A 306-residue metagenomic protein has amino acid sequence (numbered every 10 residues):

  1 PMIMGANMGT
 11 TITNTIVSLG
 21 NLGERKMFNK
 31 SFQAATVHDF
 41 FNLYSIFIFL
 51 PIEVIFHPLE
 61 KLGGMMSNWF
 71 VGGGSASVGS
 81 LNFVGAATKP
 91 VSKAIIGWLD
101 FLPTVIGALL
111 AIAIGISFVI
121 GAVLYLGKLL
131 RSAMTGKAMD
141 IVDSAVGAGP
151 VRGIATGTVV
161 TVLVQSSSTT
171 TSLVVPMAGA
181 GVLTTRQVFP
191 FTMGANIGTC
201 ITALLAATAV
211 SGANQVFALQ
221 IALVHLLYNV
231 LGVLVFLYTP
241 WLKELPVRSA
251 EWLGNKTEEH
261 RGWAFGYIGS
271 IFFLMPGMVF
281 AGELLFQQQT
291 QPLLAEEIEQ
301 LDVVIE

Functional and structural regions predicted by a protein language model:
P1-N7, I16-S31, T169-Q187: Hydrophobic transmembrane alpha-helices that form the pore/transport pathway of multi-pass ion and small-solute
P1-T11, A35-L43, T158-V162, F189-C200 (+2 more regions): Transmembrane helix-bundle signature of multi-pass membrane transporters/permeases
T11-T15, V164-L173, G198-L204: Transmembrane helix boundary and interhelical junction motifs in multipass membrane proteins
I16-F83, S117-L124, L205-E297: Juxtamembrane and boundary regions of transmembrane helices in multi-pass small-molecule transporters and channels
E53-F56, W98-A108, L163-M177, V210-L223: Hydrophobic alpha-helical transmembrane segments
P58-W69, I95-V105, L130-A148, E244-E259: Membrane interface segments of multi-pass transport proteins and intramembrane proteases
G72-I106: Interfacial loop/helix-cap signal at membrane boundaries in integral membrane proteins
L109-L110, V119-M193, E297-E306: Transmembrane helical segments that form the transport core of multi-pass membrane transport proteins
